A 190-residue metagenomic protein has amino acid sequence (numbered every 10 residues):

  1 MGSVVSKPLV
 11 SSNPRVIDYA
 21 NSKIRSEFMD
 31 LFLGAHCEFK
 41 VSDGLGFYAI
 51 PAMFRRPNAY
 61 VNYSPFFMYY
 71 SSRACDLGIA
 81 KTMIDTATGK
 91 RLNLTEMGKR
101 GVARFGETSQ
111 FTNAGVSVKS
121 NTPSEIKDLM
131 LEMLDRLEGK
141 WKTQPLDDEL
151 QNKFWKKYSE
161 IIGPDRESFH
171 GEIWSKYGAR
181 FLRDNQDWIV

Functional and structural regions predicted by a protein language model:
M1-S26, D147-K153: Catalytic donor nucleotide-activated moiety binding site of glycosyltransferases and closely related
S6-L9, M68, V102-R104: Intrinsically disordered, low-complexity boundary segments flanking structured domains
S12-N13, M29-D30, S109: Generic signal for short, ordered secondary-structure residues within or immediately flanking folded domains
V16-D18, N58, G115: Conserved beta-strand scaffold positions in the cores of enzyme catalytic domains, especially in NTP/NDP-utilizing
D18-N21, Y60-Y63, G78-K81: Short, low-complexity, polar/charged sequence segments that are solvent-exposed and flexible
S22-E27, G44, P65-Y69, M83-T88: Glycine-rich loops and low-complexity Gly/Arg-rich segments that provide flexible linkers or classic glycine-based
D30-D76: A donor-sugar binding/catalytic signature common to diverse glycosyltransferases and related nucleotide-sugar
R73-V190: Leloir-type glycosyltransferase catalytic cores
